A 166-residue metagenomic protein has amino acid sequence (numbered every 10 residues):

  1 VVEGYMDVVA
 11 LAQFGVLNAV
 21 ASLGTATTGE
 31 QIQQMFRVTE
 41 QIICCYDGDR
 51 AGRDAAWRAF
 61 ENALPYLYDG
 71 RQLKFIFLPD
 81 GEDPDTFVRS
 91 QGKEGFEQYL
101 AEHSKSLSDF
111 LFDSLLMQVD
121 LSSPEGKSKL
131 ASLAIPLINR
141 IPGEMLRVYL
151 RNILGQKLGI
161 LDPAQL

Functional and structural regions predicted by a protein language model:
V2, A26-I42, G48-L166: A charged alpha-helical hairpin associated with nucleic-acid processing machineries
M6-A10: Acidic, divalent-metal-coordinating active-site segment for phosphoryl/phosphodiester hydrolysis, typified by short
Q13: Flexible glycine/serine/alanine-rich "lid" or loop that lines and gates the nucleotide-sugar donor pocket in diverse
L17-G24: Short hydrophobic/aromatic-enriched beta-strand-loop microsegments
